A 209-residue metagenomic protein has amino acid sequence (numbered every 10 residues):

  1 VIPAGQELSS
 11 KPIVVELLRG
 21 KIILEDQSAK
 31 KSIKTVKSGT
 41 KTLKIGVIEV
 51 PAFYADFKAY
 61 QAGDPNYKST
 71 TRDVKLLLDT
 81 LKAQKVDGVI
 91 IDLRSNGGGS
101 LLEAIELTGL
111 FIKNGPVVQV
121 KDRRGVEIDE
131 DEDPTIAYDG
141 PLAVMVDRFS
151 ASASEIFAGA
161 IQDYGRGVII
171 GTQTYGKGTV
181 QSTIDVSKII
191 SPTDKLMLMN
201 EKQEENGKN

Functional and structural regions predicted by a protein language model:
V1-P192: Cleft-lining beta-strand/loop regions that shape enzyme active-site pockets
A4, V89, E201-N209: Short, intrinsically disordered, charge-balanced linker/junction segments flanking boundaries in proteins
I190-K202: Acidic, Ser/Thr-rich peripheral helices and adjacent loops at domain boundaries
